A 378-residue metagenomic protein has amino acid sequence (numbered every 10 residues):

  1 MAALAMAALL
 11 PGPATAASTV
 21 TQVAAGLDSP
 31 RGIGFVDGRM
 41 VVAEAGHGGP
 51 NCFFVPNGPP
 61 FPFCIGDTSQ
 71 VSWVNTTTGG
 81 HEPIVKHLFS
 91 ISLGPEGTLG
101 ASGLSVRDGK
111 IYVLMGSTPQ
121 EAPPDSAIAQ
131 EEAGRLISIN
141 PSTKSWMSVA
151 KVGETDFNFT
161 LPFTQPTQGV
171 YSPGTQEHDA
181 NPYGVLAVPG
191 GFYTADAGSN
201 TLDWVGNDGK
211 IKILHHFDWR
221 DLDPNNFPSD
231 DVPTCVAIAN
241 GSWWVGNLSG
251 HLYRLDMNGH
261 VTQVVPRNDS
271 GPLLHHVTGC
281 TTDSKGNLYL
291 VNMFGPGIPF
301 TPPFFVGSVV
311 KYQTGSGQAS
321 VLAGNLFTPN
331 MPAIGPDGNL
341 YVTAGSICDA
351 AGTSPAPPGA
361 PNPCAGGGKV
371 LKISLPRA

Functional and structural regions predicted by a protein language model:
M1-A16: Secretory targeting and sorting signals
T21-A24, G80-L88, K144-L161, K212-W219 (+2 more regions): Beta-propeller fold detector
G26-G38, T68, S90-K110, F157-F192 (+7 more regions): Beta-rich, blade/repeat-based domains predominating in secreted/periplasmic proteins but also intracellular
A43-T68, V113-R135, P182-Y183, V232-T234 (+3 more regions): Short, conserved, GDST-rich strand-edge loop motifs in beta-rich repeat architectures
P59-F63, D67-W73, E132-I137, T201-W204 (+4 more regions): A short loop-to-beta-strand structural motif that recurs across blades of beta-propeller domains
N75-G79, I139-K144, V205-K210, L255-H260 (+2 more regions): Short loop/turn segments that connect beta-strands within beta-propeller blades
L99, R107, L114-G169: A gly/proline- and charged-residue-enriched helix-loop-helix capping module
S199-T201, S249-H251, G295, I347: Loop/turn residues immediately N-terminal
